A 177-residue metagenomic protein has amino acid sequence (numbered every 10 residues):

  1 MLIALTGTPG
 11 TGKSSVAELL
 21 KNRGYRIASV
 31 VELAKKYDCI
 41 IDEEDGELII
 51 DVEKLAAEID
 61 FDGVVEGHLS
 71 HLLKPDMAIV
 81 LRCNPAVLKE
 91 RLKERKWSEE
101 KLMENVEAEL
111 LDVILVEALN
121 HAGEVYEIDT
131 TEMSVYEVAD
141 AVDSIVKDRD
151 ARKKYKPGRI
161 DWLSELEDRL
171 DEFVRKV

Functional and structural regions predicted by a protein language model:
L5: Hydrophobic anchor at the beta1->P-loop junction of P-loop NTPases
T8: P-loop (Walker A) phosphate-binding loop of NTP-binding proteins
K13: Conserved lysine of the Walker
V16-A17: Post-Walker A alpha-helix
Y25-L73, D161: ATP-dependent small-molecule kinase phosphotransfer cores that center on conserved nucleotide phosphate-binding segments
G63, A78-V80, V125-E127: Short, well-ordered beta-strand core segments
C83-Y126, T130-Y136, V146-D150: A glycine- and Lys/Arg-enriched "phosphate-lid" helix/loop adjacent to the NTP-binding pocket of small-molecule kinases
N120-V177: NTP-dependent small-molecule kinase module
